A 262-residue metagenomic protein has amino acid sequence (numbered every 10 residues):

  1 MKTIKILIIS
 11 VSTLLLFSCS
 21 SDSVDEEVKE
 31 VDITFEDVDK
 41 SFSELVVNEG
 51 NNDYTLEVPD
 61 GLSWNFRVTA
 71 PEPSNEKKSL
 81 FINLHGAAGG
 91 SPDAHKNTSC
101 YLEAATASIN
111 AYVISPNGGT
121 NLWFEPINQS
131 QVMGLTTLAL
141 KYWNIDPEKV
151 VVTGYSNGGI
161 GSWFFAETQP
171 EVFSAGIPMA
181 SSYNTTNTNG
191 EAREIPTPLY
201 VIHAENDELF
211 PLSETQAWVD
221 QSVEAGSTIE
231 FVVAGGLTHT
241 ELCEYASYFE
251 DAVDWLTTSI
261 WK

Functional and structural regions predicted by a protein language model:
M1-V28: Bacterial Sec-dependent N-terminal signal peptides
C19-K78, W218-V219, I229, F249 (+1 more regions): A domain-start/cap signature at the N-terminus of enzymes
E72-E76, W123-N157, P170: Gly/Ser-rich "nucleophile elbow"/oxyanion-hole loop immediately N-terminal to the catalytic nucleophile in hydrolases
K78-L138: Active-site machinery of serine-nucleophile hydrolases
D93-A105, G134-L135, A180-A192, S213 (+1 more regions): Alpha-helical scaffolding within the catalytic cores of extracellular/periplasmic polymer-degrading hydrolases
L140-Y142, E148-I195: Primarily recognizes the serine-hydrolase "nucleophile elbow" in alpha/beta-hydrolase and SGNH/GDSL folds
L199-I202, E208-K262: C-terminal catalytic histidine-bearing segment of alpha/beta-hydrolase fold enzymes
